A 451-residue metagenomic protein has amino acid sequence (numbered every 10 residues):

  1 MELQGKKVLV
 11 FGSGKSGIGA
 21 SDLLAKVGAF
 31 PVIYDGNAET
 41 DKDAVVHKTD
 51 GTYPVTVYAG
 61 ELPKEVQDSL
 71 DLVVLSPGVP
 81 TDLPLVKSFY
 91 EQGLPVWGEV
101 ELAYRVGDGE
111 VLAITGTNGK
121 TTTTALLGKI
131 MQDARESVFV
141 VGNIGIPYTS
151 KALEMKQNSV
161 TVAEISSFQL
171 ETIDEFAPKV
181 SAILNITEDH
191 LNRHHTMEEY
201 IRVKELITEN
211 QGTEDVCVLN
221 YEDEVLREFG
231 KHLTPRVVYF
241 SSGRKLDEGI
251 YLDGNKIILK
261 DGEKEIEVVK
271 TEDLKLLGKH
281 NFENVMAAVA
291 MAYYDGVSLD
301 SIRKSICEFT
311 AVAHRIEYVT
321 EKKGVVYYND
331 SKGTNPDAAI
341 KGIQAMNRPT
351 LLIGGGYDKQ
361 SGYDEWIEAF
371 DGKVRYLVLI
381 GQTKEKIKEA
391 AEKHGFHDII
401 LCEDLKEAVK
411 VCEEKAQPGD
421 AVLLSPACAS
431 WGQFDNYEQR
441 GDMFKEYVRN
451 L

Functional and structural regions predicted by a protein language model:
M1-G98, L102: N-terminal leader/targeting and accessory segments in enzymes
E2-K7, G17-V27, T271-V374: Nucleotide phosphate-binding/pyrophosphate-handling subdomain across enzymes that bind or process nucleotide phosphates
L24, V73, I114, N143 (+11 more regions): Residue-level signal for inorganic ion chemistry
P31-N37, C217-Y221, I353-G354, K373-Q382: Short internal beta-strands
V45-G51, D364-D420: C-terminal helical cap/extension that packs against the catalytic core of soluble nucleotide-cofactor enzymes
G60-E61, W97-E101, T234-L252, S305-C307 (+2 more regions): Beta-strand->loop->alpha-helix junctions that form or flank phosphate-binding loops in nucleotide-handling enzymes
E99-V141: Walker A (P-loop) phosphate-binding motif
M155-G243, Y251-D253, I258, V269-L276 (+1 more regions): Flexible active-site lid/hinge loop adjacent to a nucleotide/diphosphate and Mg2+-phosphate binding pocket
